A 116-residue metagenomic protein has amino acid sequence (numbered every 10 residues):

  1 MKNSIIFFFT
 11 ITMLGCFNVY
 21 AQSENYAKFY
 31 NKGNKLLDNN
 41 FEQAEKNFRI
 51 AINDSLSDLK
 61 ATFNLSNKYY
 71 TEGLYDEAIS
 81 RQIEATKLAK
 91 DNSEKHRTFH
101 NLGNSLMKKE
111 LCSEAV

Functional and structural regions predicted by a protein language model:
A27, K60, E94-R97: Start-of-helix register in tetratricopeptide repeats
F41-E42, Y75, C112: TPR-repeat structural position
L56, K90-S93: Short coil turns that delineate tetratricopeptide repeat
